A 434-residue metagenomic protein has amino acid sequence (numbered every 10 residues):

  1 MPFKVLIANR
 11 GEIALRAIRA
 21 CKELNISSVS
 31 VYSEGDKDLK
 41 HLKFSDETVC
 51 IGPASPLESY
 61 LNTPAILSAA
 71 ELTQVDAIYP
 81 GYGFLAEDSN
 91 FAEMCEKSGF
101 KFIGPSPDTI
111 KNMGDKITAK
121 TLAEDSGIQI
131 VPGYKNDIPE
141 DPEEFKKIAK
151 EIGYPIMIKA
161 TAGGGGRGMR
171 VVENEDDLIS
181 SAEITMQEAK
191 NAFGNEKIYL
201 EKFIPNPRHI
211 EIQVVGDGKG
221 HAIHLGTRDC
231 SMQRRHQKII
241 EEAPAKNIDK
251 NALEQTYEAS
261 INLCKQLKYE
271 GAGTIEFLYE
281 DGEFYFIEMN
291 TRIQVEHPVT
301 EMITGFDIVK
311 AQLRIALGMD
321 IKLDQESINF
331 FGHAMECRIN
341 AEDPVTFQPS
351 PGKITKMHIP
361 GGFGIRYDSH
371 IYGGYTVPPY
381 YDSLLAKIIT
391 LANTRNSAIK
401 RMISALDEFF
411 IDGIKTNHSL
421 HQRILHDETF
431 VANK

Functional and structural regions predicted by a protein language model:
M1-D125, I138-K147: ATP-binding N-terminal substructure of ATP-dependent carboxylate-amine bond-forming enzymes
P2-F3, I7-E23, T48, E71-T73 (+5 more regions): ATP-dependent carboxylate activation and anion-phosphoryl transfer catalytic cores that bind Mg-ATP to form
I110-M113, M157, M169: Methionine-biased hydrophobic packing positions in alpha-helices, especially within tandem helical repeat solenoids
G133-Y134: Conserved beta3 strand of the protein kinase N-lobe
D141-K147, M169, R208-I212: Short, solvent-exposed polar/charged micro-motifs at secondary-structure junctions
I148-M157: Acidic/histidine-enriched active-site and ligand-binding environments that engage anionic O-linkages
